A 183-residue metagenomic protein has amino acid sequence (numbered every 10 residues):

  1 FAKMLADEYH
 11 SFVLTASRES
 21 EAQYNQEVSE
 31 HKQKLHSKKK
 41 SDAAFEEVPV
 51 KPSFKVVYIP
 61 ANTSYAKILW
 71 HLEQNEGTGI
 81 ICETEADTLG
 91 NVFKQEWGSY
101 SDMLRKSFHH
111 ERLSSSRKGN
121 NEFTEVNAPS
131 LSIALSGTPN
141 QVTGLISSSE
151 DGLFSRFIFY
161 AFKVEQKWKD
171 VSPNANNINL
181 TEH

Functional and structural regions predicted by a protein language model:
F1-H183: Phosphate-handling catalytic cores of nucleic-acid transaction enzymes
